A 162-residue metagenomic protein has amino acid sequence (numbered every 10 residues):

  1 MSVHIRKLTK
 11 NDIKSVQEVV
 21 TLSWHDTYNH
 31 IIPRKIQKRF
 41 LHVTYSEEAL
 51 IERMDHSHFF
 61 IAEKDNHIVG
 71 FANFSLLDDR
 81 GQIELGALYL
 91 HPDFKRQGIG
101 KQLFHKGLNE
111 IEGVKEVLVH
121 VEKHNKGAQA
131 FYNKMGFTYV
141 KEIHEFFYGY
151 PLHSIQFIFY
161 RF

Functional and structural regions predicted by a protein language model:
S2-H4: Extreme N-terminal starter segment of soluble prokaryotic enzymes
K7-I13, Q17-K95, F104-E110, I143-E145 (+1 more regions): Acetyl-CoA-dependent GNAT
G98: Glycine-rich phosphate-binding loop
K101: Residues forming the Rossmann-fold NAD(P)(H) cofactor-binding site
E116-Q129, N133-M135, K141-F162: C-terminal "cap" of GNAT-fold acetyltransferases
